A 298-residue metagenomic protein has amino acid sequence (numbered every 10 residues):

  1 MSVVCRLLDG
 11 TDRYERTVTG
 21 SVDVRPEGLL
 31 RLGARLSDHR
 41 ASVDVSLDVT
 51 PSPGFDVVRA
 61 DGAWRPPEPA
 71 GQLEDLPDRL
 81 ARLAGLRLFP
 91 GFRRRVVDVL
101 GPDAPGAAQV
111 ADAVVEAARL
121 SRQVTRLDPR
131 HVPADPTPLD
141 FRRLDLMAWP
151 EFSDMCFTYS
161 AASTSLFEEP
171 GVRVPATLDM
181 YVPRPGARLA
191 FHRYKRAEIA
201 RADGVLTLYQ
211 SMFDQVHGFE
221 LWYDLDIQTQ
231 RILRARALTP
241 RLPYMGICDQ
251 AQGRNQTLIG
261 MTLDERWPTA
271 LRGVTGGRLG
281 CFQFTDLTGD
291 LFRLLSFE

Functional and structural regions predicted by a protein language model:
M1-L166, M212-E298: Active-site- and interface-proximal helix/loop "cap" or "latch" segments in soluble metabolic and energy-transducing
F167-L206: Short, compositionally biased leader-like segments
T207-S211: Short, basic/aromatic recognition patches
